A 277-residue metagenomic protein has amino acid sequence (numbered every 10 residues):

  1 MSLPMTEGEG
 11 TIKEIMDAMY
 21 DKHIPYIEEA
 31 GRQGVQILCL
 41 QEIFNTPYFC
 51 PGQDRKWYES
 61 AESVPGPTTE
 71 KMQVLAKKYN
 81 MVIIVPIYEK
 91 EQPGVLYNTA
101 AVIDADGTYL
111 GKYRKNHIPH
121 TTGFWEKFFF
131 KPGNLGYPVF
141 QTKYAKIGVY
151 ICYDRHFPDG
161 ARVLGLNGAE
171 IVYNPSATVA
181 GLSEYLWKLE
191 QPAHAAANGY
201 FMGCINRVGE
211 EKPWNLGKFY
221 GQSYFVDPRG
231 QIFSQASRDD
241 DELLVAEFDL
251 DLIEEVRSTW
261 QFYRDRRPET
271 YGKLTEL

Functional and structural regions predicted by a protein language model:
L3, N45-T46, I118, R155-H156 (+1 more regions): Short, solvent-exposed loop/turn segments at secondary-structure junctions
L3-A18, E126-K127: Acidic/histidine-rich helix-loop elements that form or flank divalent-metal/phosphate-binding sites at the catalytic
I12-D106, K112, T178-A197: Cys-nucleophile CN-hydrolase/nitrilase-fold catalytic domain and related Cys-dependent amidase chemistry that acts on
V64-I84, K146, C152-L243: CN hydrolase (nitrilase-like) catalytic-core segments centered on the catalytic cysteine and neighboring Lys/Glu
V74, E91-E170, A180-A193, S258-F262 (+1 more regions): Active-site catalytic loop in hydrolytic enzyme cores
T108-L110, Q231-F233, I253-E254: Short helix-loop capping/hinge motifs at secondary-structure junctions, enriched in acidic/polar residues
A246: Glycine-rich, small/acidic residue-mixed loop/short-helix segments
D251-L277: A conserved C-terminal secondary-structure "cap"
